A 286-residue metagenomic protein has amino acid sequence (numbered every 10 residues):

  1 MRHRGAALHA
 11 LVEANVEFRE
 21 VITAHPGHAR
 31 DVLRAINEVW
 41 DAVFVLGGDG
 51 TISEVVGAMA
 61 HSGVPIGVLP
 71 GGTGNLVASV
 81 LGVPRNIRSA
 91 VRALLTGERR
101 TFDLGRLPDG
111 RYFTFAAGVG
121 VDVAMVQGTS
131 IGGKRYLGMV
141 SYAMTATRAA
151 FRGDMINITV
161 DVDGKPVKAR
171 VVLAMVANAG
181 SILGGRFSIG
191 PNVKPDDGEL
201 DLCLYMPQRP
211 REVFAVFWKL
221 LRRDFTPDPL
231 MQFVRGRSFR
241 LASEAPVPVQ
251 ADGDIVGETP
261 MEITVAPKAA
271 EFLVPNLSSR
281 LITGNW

Functional and structural regions predicted by a protein language model:
M1-R2, V12-A14, T23, A60-P65 (+1 more regions): Catalytic core of DAGKc-family lipid kinases
M1-V43, S53, S89, S279-W286: ATP/NTP phosphate-donor binding region
A29, D49, A174: Short conserved active-site loop signatures built around small residues
L46-G48, L69-G72: Glycine-rich beta-strand-to-loop/alpha-helix junction loops that act as flexible
T51-S62: Short Gly/Thr/Asp-enriched flexible loops that form oxyanion-binding sites at enzyme active sites
G118, M175-P191, I255: Glycine-rich phosphate/pyrophosphate-binding beta-alpha loops
G133-S141, I182, P191-E212: Gly/Ser/Thr-rich active-site loops/lids in small-molecule metabolic enzymes that frequently grip phosphoryl groups
V162-D163, K168, K194, L204-W286: ATP/nucleoside-binding phosphotransfer catalytic cores, i.e., glycine-rich phosphate-binding loops
